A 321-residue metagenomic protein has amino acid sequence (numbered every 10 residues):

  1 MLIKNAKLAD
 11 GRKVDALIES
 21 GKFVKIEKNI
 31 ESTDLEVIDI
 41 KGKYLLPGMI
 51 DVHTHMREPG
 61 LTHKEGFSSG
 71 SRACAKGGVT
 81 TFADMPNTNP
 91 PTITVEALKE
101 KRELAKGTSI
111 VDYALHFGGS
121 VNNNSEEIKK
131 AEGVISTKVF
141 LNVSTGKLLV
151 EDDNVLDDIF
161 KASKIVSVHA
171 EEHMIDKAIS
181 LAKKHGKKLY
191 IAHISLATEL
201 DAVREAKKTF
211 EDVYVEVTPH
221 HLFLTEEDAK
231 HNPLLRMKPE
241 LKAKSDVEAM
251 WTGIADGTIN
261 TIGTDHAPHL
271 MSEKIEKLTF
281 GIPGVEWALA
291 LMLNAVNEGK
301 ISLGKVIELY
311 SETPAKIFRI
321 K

Functional and structural regions predicted by a protein language model:
M1-S32: N-terminal metal-binding scaffold of metallo-dependent hydrolase/deaminase domains
A6, G21, G42, H53 (+12 more regions): Divalent metal-coordination and catalytic microenvironments
N29-L45: Active-site metal-binding motif and surrounding structural segment of the metallo-beta-lactamase
K41-T108: Metal-associated gating/positioning segment near the N- to mid-region
H63-S71, V121-A131: Short, acidic/polar
E103-G119: A glycine-rich helix N-cap at a beta->alpha junction
E126-V139, V143-I262: Histidine/acidic residue-rich metal-binding segments in metalloenzymes
H173-K177, K183-G186, A255, T261-I262 (+1 more regions): His/Asp/Glu-enriched, well-ordered alpha-helical/loop segment that forms or immediately abuts the divalent-metal
